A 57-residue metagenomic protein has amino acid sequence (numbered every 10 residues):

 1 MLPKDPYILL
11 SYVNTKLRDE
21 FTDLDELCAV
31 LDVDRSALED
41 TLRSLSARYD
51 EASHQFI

Functional and structural regions predicted by a protein language model:
M1-D19, D23: N-terminal acidic leader/helix
L27-C28: Short alpha-helical "recognition helix" segments of helix-turn-helix
D34-R48: Short acidic, Pro/Gly- and aromatic-enriched capping/linker segments at domain boundaries
E51: Short, acidic, Ser/Thr-enriched surface-loop or helix-capping motifs
